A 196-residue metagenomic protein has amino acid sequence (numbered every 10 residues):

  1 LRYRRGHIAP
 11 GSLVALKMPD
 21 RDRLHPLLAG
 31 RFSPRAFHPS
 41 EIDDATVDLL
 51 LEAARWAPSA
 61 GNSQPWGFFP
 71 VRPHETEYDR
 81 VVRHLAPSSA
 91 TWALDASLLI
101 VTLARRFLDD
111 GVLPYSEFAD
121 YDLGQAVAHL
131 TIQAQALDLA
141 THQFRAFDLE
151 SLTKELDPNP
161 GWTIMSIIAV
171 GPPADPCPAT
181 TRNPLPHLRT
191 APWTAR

Functional and structural regions predicted by a protein language model:
R2-L98: N-terminal amphipathic, basic helical "cap/leader" segment at the start of enzyme domains
Y3-G6, L13-L27, S33-P34, S166-R196: C-terminal helix-cap and adjacent tail motif
R31, L103-R105: Generic beta-structure capping elements
A54, I100, L108, V112-E155: Small-aliphatic-rich amphipathic alpha-helix that forms the alpha element of a beta-alpha
S63-W66, A136-L139, M165: Short secondary-structure junction motifs
P73-D79, R105-L108, E150, A174: Short, charged/polar surface micro-motifs in flexible loops or helix N-caps
D79-V82, G111-L113, K154, C177-T181: Short, well-ordered secondary-structure micro-motifs
S89-D95, L99-I100, D157-N183: A glycine-rich helix N-cap at a beta->alpha junction
